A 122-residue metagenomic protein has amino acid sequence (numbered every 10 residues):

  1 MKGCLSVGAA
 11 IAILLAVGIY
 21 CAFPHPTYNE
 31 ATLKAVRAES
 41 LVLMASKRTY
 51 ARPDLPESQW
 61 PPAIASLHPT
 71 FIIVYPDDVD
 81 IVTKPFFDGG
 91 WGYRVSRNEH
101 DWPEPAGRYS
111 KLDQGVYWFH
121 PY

Functional and structural regions predicted by a protein language model:
M1-L14: N-terminal Sec-pathway targeting helices
L15-V74: N-terminal export/targeting and maturation segments
Y50-Y122: Extracytosolic and intramembrane catalytic regions of membrane-associated proteins in envelope/secretory systems
